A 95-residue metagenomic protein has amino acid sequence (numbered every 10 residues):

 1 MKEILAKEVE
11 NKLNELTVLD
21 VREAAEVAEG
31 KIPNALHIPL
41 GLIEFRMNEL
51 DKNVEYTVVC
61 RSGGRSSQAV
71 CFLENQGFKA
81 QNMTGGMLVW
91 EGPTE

Functional and structural regions predicted by a protein language model:
M1-T17, E23-E55, G64-E95: Rhodanese-like catalytic fold shared by cysteine-dependent sulfurtransferases and DSP/PTP-type phosphatases
V59: Short, surface-exposed ligand- or partner-binding patches at beta-edge/loop junctions that are enriched in aromatics
